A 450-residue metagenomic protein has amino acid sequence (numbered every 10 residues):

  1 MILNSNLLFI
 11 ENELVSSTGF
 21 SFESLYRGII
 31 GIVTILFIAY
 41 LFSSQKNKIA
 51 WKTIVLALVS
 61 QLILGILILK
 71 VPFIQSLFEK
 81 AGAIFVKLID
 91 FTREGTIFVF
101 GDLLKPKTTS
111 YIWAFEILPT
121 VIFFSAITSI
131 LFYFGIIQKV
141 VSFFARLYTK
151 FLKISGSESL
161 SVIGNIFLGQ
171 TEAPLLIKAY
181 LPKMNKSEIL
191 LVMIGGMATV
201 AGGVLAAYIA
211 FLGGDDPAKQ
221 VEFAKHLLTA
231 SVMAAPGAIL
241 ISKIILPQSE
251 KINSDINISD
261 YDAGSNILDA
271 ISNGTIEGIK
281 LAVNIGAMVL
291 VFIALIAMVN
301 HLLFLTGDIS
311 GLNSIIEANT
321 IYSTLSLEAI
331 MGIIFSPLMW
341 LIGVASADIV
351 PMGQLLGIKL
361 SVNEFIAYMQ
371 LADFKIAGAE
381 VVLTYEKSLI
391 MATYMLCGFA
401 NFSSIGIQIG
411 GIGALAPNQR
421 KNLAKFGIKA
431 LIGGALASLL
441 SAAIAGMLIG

Functional and structural regions predicted by a protein language model:
M1-E23: Short, strongly hydrophobic alpha-helical membrane anchors
G31-S43, A57-L69, V121-I130, T199-A210 (+5 more regions): Hydrophobic core segments of alpha-helical transmembrane domains in multi-pass membrane transport and ion-translocation
I74, F91, G135-I137, N257-N273 (+1 more regions): Short, membrane-interfacial amphipathic segments enriched in basic
F91-I154: Hydrophobic alpha-helical hairpins/lids featuring a short glycine-rich hinge
S142-L176, E250-A270, L312-E317, L327-M331 (+2 more regions): Juxtamembrane inter-helical linkers in multi-pass membrane proteins
F151-L212, I267, G353-I444: Alpha-helical membrane segments and immediately flanking helix-loop junctions that form or couple to the substrate/ion
V232-L281: Long, contiguous bundles of hydrophobic transmembrane helices that form the permeation core of multi-pass
I276-I376: Transmembrane helical segments that form the transport core of multi-pass membrane transport proteins
